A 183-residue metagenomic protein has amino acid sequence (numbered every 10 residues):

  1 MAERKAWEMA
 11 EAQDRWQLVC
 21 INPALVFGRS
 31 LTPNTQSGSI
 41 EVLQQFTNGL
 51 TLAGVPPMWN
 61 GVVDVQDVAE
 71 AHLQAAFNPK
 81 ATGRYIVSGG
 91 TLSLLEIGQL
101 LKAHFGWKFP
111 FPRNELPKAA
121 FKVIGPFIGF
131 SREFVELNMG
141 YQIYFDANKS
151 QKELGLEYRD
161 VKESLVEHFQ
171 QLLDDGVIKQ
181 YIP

Functional and structural regions predicted by a protein language model:
M1-V19: Active-site Tyr-X1-5-Lys
A12-W16, G28-V42, A75-Y85: Glycine/proline-rich active-site loop of Rossmann-fold NAD(P)-dependent oxidoreductases
N22-P23: Conserved SDR Rossmann-fold cofactor-binding beta-strand/turn motif
V26-G28, V68: Conserved sequence/active-site signature of Rossmann-fold short-chain dehydrogenase/reductase
G28, V55-M58, Y85-L92, K102 (+1 more regions): Glycine-rich Rossmann NAD(P)(H)-binding loop
T32-P33, G38-V63, D67: A conserved pocket-lining segment of Rossmann-fold NAD(P)-dependent short-chain dehydrogenase/reductase
A71-E133, V161-P183: Mid/C-terminal beta-alpha module of Rossmann-like enzyme folds, strongest in SDR-family dehydrogenases/epimerases
I124-G155: Conserved C-terminal active-site "lid" loop/helix of NAD(P)H-dependent oxidoreductases that clamps the redox cofactor
